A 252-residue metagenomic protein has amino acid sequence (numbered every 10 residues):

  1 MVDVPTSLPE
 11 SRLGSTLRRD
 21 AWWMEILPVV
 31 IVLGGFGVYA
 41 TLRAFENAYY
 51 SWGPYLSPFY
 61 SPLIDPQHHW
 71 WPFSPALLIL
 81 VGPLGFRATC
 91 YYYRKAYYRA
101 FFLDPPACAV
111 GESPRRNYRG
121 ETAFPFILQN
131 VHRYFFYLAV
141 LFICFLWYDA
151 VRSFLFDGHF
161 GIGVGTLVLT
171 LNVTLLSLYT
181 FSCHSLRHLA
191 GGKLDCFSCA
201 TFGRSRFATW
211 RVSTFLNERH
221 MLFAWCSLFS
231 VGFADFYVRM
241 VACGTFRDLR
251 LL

Functional and structural regions predicted by a protein language model:
M1-L252: Membrane-embedded alpha-helical bundles that constitute the cytochrome b-like, heme-associated redox core of multi-pass
